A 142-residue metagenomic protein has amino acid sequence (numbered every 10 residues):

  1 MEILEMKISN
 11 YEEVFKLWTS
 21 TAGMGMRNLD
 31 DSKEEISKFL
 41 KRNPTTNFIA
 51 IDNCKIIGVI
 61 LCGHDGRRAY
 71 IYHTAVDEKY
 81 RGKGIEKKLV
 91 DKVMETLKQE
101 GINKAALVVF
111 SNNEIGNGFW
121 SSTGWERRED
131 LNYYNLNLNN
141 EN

Functional and structural regions predicted by a protein language model:
M1-V14: A short beta-loop-alpha structural element at the N-terminal edge of CoA-dependent acyl/N-acetyltransferase catalytic
S37-I49, Y70: A short helix-loop-beta-strand connector motif used in the catalytic cores of GNAT acetyltransferases and, in some
I49, K55-G63, Y70-Y72: Conserved beta-strand in the GNAT
G63-Y72, R81, R128-L131: A conserved beta-turn-beta hairpin within the catalytic core of GNAT-like acetyltransferases that forms part
T74-R81, V109-F110: A short, internal acetyl-CoA/4′-phosphopantetheine-binding micro-motif in the GNAT/acyltransferase core
G82-E95, S122: Conserved acetyl-CoA-binding loop-helix of GNAT-fold acetyltransferases
L97-V109: Conserved GNAT acetyl-CoA-binding A-motif
L107-G116, N135: Conserved beta-strand-loop-alpha-helix junction that forms the acyl-donor binding cleft
